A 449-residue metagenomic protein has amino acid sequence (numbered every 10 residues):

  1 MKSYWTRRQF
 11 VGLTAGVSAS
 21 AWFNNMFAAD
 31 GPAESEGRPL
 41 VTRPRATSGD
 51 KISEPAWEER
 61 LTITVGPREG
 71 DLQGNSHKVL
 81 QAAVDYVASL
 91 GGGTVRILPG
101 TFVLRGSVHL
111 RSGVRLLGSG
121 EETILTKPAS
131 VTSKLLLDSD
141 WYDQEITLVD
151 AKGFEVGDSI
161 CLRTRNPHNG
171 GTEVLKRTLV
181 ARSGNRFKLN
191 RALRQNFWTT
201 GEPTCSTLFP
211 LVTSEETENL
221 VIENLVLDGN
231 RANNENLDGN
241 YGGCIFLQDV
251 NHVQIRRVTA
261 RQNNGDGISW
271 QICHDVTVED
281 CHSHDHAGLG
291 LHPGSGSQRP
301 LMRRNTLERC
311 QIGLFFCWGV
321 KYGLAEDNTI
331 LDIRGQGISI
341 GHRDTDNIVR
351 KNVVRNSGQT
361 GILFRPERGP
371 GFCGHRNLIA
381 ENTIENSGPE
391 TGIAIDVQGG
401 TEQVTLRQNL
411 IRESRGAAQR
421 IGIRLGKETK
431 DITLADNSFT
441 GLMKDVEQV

Functional and structural regions predicted by a protein language model:
K2-N224, G229-N234: Extracellular "leader-to-stem" segments immediately downstream of a signal peptide or signal-anchor in secreted/lumenal
F27-L40, P44-R45, E402-Q403, S414 (+2 more regions): Acidic, glycine- and Ser/Thr-rich low-complexity intrinsically disordered tracts in extracellular/secreted proteins
G92-G93, R105-S107, E121, T126-P128 (+10 more regions): Short glycine/acidic-rich loop motifs that flank beta-strands on beta-rich extracellular proteins
G93, G100, G106, S112-V114 (+21 more regions): The right-handed parallel beta-helix/beta-solenoid scaffold, focusing on the short coil/turn and N-cap positions
R96, V103, H109, L117 (+15 more regions): Extracellular beta-strand solenoid repeats
T164-N196, E216-E308: Right-handed parallel beta-helix
P210-E223, I245-Q254, H274-T277, S295-L301 (+5 more regions): Surface-exposed loop/turn motifs in large extracellular/passenger domains
